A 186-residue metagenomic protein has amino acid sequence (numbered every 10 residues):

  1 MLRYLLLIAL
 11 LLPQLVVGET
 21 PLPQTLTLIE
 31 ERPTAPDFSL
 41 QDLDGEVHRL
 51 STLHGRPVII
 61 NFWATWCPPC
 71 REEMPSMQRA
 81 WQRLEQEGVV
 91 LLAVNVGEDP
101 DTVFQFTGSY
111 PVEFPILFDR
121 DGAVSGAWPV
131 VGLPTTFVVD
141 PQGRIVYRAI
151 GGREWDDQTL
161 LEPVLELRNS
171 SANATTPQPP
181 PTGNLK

Functional and structural regions predicted by a protein language model:
Y4-P13: Sec-dependent N-terminal signal peptides
L15-D37, Q105, T175-K186: N-proximal helix/coil linker or "cap" segments that precede and/or mark the start of modular domains
I29-R32, D37-V58: A short beta-strand-turn-helix
F38, L53, F62-W63, F106 (+2 more regions): Conserved hydrophobic/aromatic "anchor" residues that stabilize well-ordered secondary structure elements
H54, F62-R79: Conserved redox-active cysteine motifs that mediate thiol-disulfide chemistry, especially di-cysteine Cys-X(1-2)-Cys
I59-I60, L91: Hydrophobic beta-strand anchors of alpha/beta hydrolase catalytic cores
R71-Y110, R120-A127: Structural microenvironment flanking redox-active thiols in thiol-disulfide oxidoreductases
Q105-E113, D119-E166: Thiol/disulfide oxidoreductase modules built on the thioredoxin-like
